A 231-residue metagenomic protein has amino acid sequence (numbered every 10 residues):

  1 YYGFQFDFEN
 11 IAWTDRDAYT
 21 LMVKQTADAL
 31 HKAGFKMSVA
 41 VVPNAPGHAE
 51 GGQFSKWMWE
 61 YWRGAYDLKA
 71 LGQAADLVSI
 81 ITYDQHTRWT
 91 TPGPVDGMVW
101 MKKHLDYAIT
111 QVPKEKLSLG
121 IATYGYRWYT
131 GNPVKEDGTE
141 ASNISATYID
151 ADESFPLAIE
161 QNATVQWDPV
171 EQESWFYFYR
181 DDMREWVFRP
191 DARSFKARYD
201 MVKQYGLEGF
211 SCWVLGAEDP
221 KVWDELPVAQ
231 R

Functional and structural regions predicted by a protein language model:
Y2, D76, E208: Receiver (REC) domain switch/active-site residues of two-component response regulators
F6, V78, L119, V202 (+1 more regions): Conserved, mostly hydrophobic/aromatic
F8-N10: Short glycine-centered, acidic/aromatic-flanked micro-motifs in structured strand/loop junctions that mark active-site
A12-P156: Substrate-binding surface in catalytic domains of secreted glycosidases
L21, T26, A33-F35, E171-E173 (+1 more regions): Short acidic, glycine/proline-enriched helix-loop-strand junctions
M58-L71, R189-K203: Short, acidic/polar
T123-M201, V222, Q230-R231: Glycan-binding loop/region signatures in secreted carbohydrate-active enzymes
S194-C212, A217-E218: Conserved, well-ordered alpha-helix/loop/beta-strand core segments that scaffold catalytic motifs
